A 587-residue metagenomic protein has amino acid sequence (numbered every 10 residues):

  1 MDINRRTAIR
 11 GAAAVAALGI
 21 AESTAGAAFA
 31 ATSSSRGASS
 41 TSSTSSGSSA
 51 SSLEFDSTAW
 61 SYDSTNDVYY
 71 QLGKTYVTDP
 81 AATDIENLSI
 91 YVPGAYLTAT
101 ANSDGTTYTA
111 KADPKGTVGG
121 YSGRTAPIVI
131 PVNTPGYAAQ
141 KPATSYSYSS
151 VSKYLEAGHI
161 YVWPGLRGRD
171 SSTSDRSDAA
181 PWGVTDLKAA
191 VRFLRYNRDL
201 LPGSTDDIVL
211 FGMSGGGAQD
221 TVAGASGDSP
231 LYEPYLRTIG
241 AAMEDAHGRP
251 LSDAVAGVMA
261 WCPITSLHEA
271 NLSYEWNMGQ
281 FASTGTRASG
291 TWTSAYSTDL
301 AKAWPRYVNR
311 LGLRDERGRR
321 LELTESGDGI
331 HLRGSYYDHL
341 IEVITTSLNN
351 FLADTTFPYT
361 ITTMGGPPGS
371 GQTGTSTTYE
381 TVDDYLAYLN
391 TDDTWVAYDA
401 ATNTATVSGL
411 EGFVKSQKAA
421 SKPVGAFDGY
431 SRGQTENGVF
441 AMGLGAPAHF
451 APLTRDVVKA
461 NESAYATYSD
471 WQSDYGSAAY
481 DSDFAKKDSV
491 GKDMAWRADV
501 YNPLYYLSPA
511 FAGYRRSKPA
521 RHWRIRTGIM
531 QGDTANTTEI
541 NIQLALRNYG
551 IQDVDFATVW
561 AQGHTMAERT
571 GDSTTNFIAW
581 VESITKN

Functional and structural regions predicted by a protein language model:
M1-A16: N-terminal secretory signal peptides and thylakoid transit peptides that target proteins across membranes
R36-T125: Catalytic-loop region of hydrolases
R124-T134: Short beta-strand element of the alpha/beta-hydrolase
S145-H159: Short amphipathic alpha-helix adjacent to the substrate-entry channel of hydrolases
A179-D199: Alpha/beta-hydrolase active-site loop
Y196-Y274: Primarily recognizes the serine-hydrolase "nucleophile elbow" in alpha/beta-hydrolase and SGNH/GDSL folds
S273-R432: Non-catalytic, alpha-helical, charged scaffold/linker segments that couple or flank catalytic or architectural cores
G365-T585: C-terminal subdomain of alpha/beta-hydrolase-fold enzymes, centered on the catalytic histidine and its supporting
